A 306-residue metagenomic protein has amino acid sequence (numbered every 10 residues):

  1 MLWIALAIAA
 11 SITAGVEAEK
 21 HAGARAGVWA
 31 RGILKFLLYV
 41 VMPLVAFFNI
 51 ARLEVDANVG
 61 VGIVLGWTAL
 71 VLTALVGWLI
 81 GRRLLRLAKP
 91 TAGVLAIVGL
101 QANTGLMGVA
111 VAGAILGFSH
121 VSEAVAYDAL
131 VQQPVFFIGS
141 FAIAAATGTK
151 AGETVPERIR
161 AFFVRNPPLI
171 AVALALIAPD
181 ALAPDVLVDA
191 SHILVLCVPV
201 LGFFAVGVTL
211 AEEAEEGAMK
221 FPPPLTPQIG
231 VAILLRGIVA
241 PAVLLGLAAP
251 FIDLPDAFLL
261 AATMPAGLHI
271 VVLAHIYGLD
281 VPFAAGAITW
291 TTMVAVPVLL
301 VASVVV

Functional and structural regions predicted by a protein language model:
M1-V306: Alpha-helical transmembrane segments of multi-pass small-molecule/ion transporters
